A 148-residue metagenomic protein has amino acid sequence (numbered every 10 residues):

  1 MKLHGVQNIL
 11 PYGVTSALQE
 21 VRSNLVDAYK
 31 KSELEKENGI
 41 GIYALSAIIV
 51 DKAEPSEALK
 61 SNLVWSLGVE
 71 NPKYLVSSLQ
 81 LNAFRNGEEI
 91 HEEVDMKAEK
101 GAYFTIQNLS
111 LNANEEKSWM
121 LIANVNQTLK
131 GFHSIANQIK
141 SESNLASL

Functional and structural regions predicted by a protein language model:
M1, L109-V125: Short Pro-Gly-centered flexible turn/kink motifs
K2-N86, K130-L148: Polysaccharide-binding surfaces and accessory modules of carbohydrate-active proteins
E89-N112: Short acidic, Pro/Gly- and aromatic-enriched capping/linker segments at domain boundaries
